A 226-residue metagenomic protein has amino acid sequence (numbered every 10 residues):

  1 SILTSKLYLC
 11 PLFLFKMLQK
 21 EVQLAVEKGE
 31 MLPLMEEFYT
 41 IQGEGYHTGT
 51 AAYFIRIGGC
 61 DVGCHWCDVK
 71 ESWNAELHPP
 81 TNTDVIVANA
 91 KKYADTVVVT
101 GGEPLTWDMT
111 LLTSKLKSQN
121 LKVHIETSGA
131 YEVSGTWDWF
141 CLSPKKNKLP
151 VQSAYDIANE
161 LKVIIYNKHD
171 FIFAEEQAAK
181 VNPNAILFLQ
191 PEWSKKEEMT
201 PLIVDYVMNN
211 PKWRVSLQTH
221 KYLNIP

Functional and structural regions predicted by a protein language model:
L3-T4, Y8-G58, G63-W66, N209 (+2 more regions): Flexible, acidic/Gly-rich N-terminal and inter-domain linker regions that tether and position cofactor-handling modules
L7-L9, K92, A154: Intrinsically disordered, low-complexity N-terminal regions enriched in serine/proline/glycine with scattered basic
Q19, E37-Q42, V98, D156 (+2 more regions): Generic, low-specificity signal for short hydrophobic/alpha-helical stretches with a mild N-terminal bias, encompassing
Q19, G29-Y39, A51-F54, G58-W137: Conserved Radical SAM active-site core
V87, L105-P226: Conserved AdoMet/S-adenosylmethionine-binding subsite of the radical SAM
